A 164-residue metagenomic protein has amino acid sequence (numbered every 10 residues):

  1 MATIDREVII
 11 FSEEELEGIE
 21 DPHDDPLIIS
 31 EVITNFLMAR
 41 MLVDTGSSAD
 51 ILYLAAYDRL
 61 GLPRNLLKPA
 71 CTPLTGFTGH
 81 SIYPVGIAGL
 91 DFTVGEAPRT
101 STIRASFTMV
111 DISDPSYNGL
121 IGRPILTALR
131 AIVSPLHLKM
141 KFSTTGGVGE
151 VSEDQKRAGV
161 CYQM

Functional and structural regions predicted by a protein language model:
M1-M164: Short linear "hotspot" motifs
